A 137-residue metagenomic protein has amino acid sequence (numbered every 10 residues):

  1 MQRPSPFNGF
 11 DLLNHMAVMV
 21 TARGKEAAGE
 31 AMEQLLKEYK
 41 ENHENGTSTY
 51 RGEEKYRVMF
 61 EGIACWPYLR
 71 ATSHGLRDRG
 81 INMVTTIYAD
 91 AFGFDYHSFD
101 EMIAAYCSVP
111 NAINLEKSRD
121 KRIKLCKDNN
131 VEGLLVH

Functional and structural regions predicted by a protein language model:
M1, L35, S118-L125: Alpha-helical packing segments of well-folded alpha/beta enzyme cores
M1-T86: A charged, amphipathic alpha-helical module
L35-N42, M102, Y106, L125: Residues that form generic nucleotide/phosphate-binding pockets
E44-N45, F94, I123-D128: Short hydrophobic/aromatic-rich motifs at helix boundaries and adjacent loops
M59, I63-I123: Redox- and metal-dependent alpha/beta enzyme cores, enriched for Fe-S-associated oxidoreductases and cofactor-handling
C126, N130-V136: Proline-aspartate-enriched helix->loop->beta-strand connector
